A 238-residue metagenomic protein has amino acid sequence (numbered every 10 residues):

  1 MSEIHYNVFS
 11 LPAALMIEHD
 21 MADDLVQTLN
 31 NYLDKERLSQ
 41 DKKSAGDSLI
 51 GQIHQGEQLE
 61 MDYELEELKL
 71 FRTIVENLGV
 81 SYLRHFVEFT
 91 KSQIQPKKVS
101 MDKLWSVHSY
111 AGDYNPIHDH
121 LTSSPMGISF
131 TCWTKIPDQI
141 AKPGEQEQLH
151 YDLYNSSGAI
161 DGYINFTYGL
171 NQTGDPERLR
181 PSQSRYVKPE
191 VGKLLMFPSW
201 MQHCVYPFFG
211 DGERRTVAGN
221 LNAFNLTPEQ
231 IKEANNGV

Functional and structural regions predicted by a protein language model:
M1-Q93, G112-P116, G158-I160: Non-heme Fe(II)/2-oxoglutarate
E3-L11, L15, H19, T90 (+2 more regions): Non-catalytic cap/lid and distal C-terminal segments of serine-dependent acyl enzymes
F89-L104: A short coil-to-beta-strand element that immediately follows conserved catalytic motifs
S100, S124-M126, F197, E213: Residue-level preference for beta-strand/loop junctions
L104-S106, F130-C132, V217-L221: A structural signal for short, well-ordered beta-strand segments
V107-L194, Y206: Catalytic core of non-heme Fe(II) oxygenases with the double-stranded beta-helix
T173-V238: Catalytic core of Fe(II)/2-oxoglutarate
